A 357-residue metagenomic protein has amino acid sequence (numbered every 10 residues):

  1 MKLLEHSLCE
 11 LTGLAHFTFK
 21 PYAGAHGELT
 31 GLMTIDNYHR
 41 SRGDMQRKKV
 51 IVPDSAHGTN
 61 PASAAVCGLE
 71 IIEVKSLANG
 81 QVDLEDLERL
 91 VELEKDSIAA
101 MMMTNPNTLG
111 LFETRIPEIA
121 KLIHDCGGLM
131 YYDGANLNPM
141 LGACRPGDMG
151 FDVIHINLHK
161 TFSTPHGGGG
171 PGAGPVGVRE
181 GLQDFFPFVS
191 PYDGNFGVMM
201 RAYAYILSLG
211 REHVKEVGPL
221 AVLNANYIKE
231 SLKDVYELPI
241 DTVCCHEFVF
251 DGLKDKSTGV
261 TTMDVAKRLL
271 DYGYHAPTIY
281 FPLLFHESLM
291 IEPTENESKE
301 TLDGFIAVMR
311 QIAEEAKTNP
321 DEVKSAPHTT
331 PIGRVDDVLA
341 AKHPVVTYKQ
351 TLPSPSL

Functional and structural regions predicted by a protein language model:
M1-A15, P21, M33, L84 (+2 more regions): Non-catalytic terminal extensions of PLP-dependent enzymes
L14-Y22, T161-T164, V189-P191: A short glycine/serine-rich beta->alpha loop
A23, A56, N107, N136 (+5 more regions): Short, flexible loop/turn elements at secondary-structure junctions
H26-F188, G259-V260, E287: Conserved PLP-enzyme active-site core in the AAT-like
S63-A65, Y192-G197, I279-L283: A glycine-rich, aromatic-flanked flexible loop/lid motif
L158-T161, V189-S190, K233-Y236, A276: Glycine-rich, charged/polar anion/phosphate-binding loops that engage phosphate groups from diverse ligands
G170-K229: Mobile "lid/hinge" segments at catalytic clefts and subdomain interfaces of large enzymes
